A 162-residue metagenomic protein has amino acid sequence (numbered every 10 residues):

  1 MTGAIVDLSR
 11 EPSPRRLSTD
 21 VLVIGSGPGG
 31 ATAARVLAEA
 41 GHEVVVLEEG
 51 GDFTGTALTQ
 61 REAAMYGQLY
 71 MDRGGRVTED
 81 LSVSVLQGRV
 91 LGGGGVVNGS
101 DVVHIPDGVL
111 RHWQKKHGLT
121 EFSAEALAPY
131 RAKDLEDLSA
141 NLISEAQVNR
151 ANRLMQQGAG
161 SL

Functional and structural regions predicted by a protein language model:
M1-V21, E39-A40, E79: Extreme N-terminal leader/targeting segments of oxidoreductases
A4-V6, D80-V85, E125-Y130: Short hydrophobic/aromatic-rich motifs at helix boundaries and adjacent loops
E11-P14, M65, G88, A132-E136: A short alpha-helix capping/helix-coil boundary motif
D20-V46: N-terminal Rossmann-like FAD-binding beta1-loop-alpha1 element of flavoenzymes
V21-L22, R73-G74, N98, I143-S144: A generic structural signal for short
A40-H42, E49-G99, I105-G108, N152-G160: N-terminal FAD cofactor-binding segment of flavoenzymes
V46-L47, S123: General beta-strand structural signal in soluble alpha/beta enzymes
L91, G95-L162: Rossmann-like flavin
